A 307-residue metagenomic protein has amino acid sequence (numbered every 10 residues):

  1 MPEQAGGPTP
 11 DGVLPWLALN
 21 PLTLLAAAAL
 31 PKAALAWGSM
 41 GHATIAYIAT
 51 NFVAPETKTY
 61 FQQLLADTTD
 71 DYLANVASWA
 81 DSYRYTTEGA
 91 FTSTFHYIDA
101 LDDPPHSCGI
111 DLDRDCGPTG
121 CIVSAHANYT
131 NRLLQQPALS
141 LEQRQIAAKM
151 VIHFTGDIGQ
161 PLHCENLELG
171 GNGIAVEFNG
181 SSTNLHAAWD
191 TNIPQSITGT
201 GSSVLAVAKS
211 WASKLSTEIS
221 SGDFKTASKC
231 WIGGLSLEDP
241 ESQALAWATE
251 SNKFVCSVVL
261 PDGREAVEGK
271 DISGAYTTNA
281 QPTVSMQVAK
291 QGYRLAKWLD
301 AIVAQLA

Functional and structural regions predicted by a protein language model:
M1-E3, P10-A36: Fungal secretory targeting signals
G7, D11-V13, I45, L162: Intrinsic structural disorder/low-complexity segments
P31-I152, P161, E165-A307: N-terminal, motif-rich segments that launch catalysis or mediate targeting to/interaction with membranes, typified by
D157: Glycine-rich, acidic and aromatic/proline-enriched surface loops and short helix-turn segments that act as binding
